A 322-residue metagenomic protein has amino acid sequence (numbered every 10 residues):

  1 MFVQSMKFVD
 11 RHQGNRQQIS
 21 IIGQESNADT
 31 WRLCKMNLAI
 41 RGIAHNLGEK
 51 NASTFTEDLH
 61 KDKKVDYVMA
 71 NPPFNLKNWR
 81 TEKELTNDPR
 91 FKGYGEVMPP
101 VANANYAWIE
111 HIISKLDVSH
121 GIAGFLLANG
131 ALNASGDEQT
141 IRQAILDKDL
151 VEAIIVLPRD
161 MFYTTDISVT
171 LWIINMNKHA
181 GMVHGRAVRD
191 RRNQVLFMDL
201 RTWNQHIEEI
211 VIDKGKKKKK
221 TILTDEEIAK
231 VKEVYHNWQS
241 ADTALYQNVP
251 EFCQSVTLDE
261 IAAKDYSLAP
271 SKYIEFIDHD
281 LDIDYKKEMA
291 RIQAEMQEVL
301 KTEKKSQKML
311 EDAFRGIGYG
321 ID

Functional and structural regions predicted by a protein language model:
M1-N15: Conserved SAM-binding loop of SAM-dependent methyltransferases across substrates and taxa, primarily the Class I
V3-K7, K35, P73, I113: Amphipathic, well-packed alpha-helical segments that form the structural scaffold of globular domains
H12, Q17, T56-K63, P100: Flexible gly/pro/ser-rich segments immediately N-terminal to CXXCH heme-c attachment motifs in exported/periplasmic
Q17-I19, I43-L47, L150: A short helix-to-beta-strand connector/capping loop
S20-E25: Conserved SAM-binding motif I beta-strand of class I
S26-K63: S-adenosyl-L-methionine
D62-D322: A conserved structural/catalytic subdomain of Rossmann-like adenosyl-cofactor enzymes
